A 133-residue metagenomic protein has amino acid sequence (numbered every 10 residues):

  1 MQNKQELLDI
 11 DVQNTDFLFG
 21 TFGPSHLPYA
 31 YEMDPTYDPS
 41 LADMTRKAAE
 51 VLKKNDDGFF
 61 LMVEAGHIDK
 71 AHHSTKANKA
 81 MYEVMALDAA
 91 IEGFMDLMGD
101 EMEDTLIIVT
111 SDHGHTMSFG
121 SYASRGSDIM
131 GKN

Functional and structural regions predicted by a protein language model:
M1-N133: A post-motif C-terminal structural segment
